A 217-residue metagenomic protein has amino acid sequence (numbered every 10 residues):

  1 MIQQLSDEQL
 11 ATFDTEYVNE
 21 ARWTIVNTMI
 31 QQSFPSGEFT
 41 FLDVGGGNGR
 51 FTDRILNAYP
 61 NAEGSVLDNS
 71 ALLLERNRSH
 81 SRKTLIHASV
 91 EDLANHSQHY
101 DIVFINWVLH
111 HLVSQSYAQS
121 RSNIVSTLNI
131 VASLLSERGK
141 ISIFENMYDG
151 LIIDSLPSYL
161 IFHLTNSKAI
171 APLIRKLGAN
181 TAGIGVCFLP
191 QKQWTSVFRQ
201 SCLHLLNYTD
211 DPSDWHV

Functional and structural regions predicted by a protein language model:
M1-S33: Class I SAM-dependent methyltransferase Rossmann-like catalytic core, especially the SAM/SAH-binding loop
G37-G47: Conserved class I S-adenosyl-L-methionine
N48-L93: Class I SAM-dependent methyltransferase SAM/SAH-binding core
F104: A conserved beta-strand element that flanks and buttresses the S-adenosyl-L-methionine
W107-H111: Short catalytic micro-motifs in class I SAM-dependent methyltransferases
S114-I124: Short, flexible/disordered intra-domain loops and linkers
S122-E137: A short glycine-rich, Lys/Arg-flanked "PGG" loop and its adjoining helix->strand segment in the class I
I143-S201, L205-W215: C-terminal alpha-helical "lid/dimerization" subdomain adjacent to the S-adenosyl-L-methionine
